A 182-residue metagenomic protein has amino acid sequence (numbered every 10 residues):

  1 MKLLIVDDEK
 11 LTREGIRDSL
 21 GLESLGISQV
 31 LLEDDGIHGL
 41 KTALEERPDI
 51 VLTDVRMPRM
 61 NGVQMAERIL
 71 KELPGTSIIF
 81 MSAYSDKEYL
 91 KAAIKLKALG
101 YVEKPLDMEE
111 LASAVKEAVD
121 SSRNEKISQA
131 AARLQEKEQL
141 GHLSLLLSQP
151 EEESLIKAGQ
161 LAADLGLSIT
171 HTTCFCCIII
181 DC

Functional and structural regions predicted by a protein language model:
M1-L3: Extreme N-terminal starter segment of soluble prokaryotic enzymes
V6-D7, E33, V51: Conserved sequence signature across two-component system core domains
K10-L31: Two-component/phosphorelay signaling modules centered on CheY-like receiver
L22-L25, E45, K71, L167: Secondary-structure boundary motif
S24-D34, T42, L90: Short hydrophobic/Thr-rich beta-strand motif most characteristic of the beta2 strand and flanking loop of CheY-like
H38-L134: CheY-like receiver
I94, G100, L106-C182: Interdomain helical linkers/hinges and coiled-coil/dimerization scaffolds that transmit conformational signals
